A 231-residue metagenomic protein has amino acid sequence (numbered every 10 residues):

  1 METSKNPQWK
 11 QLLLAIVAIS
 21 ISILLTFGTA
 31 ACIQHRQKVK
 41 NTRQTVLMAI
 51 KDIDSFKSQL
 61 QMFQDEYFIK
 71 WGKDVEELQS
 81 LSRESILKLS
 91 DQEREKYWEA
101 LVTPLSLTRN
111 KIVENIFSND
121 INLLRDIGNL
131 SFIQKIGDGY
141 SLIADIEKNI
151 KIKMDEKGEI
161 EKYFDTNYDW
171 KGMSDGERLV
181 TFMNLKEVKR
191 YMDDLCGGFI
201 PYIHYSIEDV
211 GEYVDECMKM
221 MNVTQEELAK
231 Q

Functional and structural regions predicted by a protein language model:
E2-Q37: Membrane-embedded hydrophobic alpha-helical segments
E2-S4, L47-I50, D54-Q231: Interfacial alpha-helical end/capping and short helix-turn segments at domain and membrane boundaries
I33-K51: Alpha-helical transmembrane signal-anchor/signal-peptide segments
